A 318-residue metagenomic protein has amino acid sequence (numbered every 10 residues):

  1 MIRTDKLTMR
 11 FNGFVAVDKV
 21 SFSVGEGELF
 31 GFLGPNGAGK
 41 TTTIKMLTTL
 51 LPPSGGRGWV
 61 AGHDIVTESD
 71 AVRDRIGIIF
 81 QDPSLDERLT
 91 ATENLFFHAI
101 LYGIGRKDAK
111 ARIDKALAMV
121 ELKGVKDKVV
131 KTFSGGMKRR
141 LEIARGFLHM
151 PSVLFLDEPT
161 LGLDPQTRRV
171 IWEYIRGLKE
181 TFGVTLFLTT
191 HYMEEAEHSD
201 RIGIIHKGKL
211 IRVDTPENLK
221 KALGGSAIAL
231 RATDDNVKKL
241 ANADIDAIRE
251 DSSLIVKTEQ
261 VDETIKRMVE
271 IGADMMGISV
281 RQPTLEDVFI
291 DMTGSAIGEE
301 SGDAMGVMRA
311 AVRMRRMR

Functional and structural regions predicted by a protein language model:
G56-D64, V72: Conserved ABC transporter NBD signature motif
F96, I100, K107-V125: Conserved ABC ATPase "signature" region
V129-F133: Conserved ABC ATPase signature
M150: Conserved catalytic motifs of ABC-family nucleotide-binding domains
L154-D157: Catalytic Walker B motif of ABC-type/P-loop ATPase nucleotide-binding domains
E173-E259, S279: ABC transporter nucleotide-binding domain
